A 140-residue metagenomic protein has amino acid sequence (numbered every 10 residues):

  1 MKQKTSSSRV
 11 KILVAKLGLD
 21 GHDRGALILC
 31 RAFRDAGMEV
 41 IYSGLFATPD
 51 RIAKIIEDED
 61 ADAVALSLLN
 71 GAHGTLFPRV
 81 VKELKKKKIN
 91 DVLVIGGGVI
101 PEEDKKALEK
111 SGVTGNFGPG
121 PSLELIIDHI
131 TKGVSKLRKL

Functional and structural regions predicted by a protein language model:
M1-S43, R51-K54, G133-K136, L140: ATP-dependent carboxylate/acyl-activation modules
A26-T131: Cofactor-cradling patches in redox/metallo enzymes
